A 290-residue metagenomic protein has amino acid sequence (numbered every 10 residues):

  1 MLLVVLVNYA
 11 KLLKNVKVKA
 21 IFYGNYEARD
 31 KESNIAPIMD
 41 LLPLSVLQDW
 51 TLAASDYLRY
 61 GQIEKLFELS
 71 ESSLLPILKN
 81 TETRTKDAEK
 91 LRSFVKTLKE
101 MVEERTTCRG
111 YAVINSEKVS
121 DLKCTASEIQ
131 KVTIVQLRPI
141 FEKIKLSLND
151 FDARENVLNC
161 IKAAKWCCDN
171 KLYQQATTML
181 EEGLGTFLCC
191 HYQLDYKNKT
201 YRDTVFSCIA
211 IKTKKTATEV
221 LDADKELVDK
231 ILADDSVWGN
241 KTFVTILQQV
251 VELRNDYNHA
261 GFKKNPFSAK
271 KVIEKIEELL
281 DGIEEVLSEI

Functional and structural regions predicted by a protein language model:
M1-L2: Hydrophobic/aromatic interaction determinants used to assemble and anchor large protein complexes
V7-I290: Long, low-complexity, Lys/Arg-enriched
